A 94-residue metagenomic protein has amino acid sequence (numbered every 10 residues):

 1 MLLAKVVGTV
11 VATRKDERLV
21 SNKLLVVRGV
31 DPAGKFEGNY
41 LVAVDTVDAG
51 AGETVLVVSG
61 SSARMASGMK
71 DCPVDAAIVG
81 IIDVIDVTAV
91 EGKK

Functional and structural regions predicted by a protein language model:
M1-E37: N-terminal first-folded block
R14-E17, V44-T46, A66-M69: A generic local secondary-structure boundary/capping motif
V30, V44-T46, G60: A structural micro-motif recognizing beta-strand termini and the immediately following turn/loop segments
N39-A43: Short alpha-helix capping/helix-loop boundary micro-motifs
L56-V58, S62-K94: C-terminal structural segments of small proteins and small subunits
